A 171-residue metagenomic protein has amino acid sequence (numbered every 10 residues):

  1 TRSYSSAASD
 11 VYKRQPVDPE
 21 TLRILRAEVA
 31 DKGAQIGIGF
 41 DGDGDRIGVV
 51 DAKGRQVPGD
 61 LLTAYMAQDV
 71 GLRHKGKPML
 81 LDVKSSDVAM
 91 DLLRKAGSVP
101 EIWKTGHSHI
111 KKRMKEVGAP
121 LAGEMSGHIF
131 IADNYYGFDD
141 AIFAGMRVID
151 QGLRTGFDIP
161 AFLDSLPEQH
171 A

Functional and structural regions predicted by a protein language model:
T1-A8, Y12: Single conserved hydrophobic/aromatic residue that forms the stacking wall/gate of nucleotide- or nucleobase-binding
A7, D31-G33, E116: Alpha-helix C-terminal capping/helix-to-coil transition sites in glycosyltransferase folds
D10-R26: N-terminal phosphate-binding loop and adjacent alpha-helix
P16-E20, R55-P58, D140: Alpha-helix N-cap and loop-to-helix initiation/capping positions
T21-A27, H109-M114: Short phosphate-binding loop-to-helix
I24-P100: Replace "Mg2+/Mn2+-dependent" with "divalent metal-dependent
I36, L72-A171: Phosphate-binding and adjacent anionic-ligand microenvironments
